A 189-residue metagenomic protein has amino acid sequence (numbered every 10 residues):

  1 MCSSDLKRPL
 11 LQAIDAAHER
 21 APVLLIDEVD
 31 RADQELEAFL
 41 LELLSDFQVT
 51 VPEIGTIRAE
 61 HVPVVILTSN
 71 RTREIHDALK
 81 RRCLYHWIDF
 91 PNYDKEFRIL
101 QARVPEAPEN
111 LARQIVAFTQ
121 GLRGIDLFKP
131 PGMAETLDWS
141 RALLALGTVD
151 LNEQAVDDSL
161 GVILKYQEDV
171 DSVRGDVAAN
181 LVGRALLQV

Functional and structural regions predicted by a protein language model:
M1-S3: Short, small-residue-biased leader/transition segments that mark boundaries at the very start of proteins
L11-A16, D30-R31, E35-A59: Conserved catalytic/switch belt of AAA+ P-loop NTPases
V23-D27, T50-P52, A59, P63-N70: Structural recognition of the conserved hydrophobic beta-strand(s) that form the central parallel beta-sheet of P-loop
L24, R31-A32, E74, Y85: Residues immediately C-terminal
H76-D94: A short helix-turn-beta junction within AAA+ P-loop NTPase domains corresponding to the substrate/partner-engaging
D89-Q114: Conserved small helical "lid"/interfacial subdomain of P-loop NTPases
A107-V156: Conserved AAA+ ATPase small/helical "lid" subdomain
N152-V189: C-terminal engagement/docking regions of AAA+ P-loop ATPases
